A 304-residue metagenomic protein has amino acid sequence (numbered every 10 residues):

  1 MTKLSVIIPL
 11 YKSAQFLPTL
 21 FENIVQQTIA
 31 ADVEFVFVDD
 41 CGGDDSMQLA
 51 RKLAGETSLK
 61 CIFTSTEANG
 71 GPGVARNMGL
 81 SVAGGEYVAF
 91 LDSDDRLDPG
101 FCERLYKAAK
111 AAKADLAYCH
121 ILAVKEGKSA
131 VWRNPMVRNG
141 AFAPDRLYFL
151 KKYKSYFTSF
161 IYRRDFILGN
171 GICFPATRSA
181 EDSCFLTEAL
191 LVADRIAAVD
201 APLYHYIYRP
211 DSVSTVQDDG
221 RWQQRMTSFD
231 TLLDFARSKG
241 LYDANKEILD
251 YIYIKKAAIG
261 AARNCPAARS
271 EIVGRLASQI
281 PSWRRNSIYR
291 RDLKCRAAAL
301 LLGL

Functional and structural regions predicted by a protein language model:
S13-Q26: Short, well-formed alpha-helical segments that are part of the catalytic scaffolds of diverse glycosyltransferases
D32-G42, I62-T66, S93: Short beta-strand/loop segment that forms part of the nucleotide-sugar
D39-L49, A68, L97: A conserved acidic beta->alpha catalytic loop
T66-A83: Glycine-rich, basic loop-to-helix element that forms the pyrophosphate-binding segment of sugar-nucleotide handling
V88: Short aromatic/hydrophobic "clamp" motif used to bind/position activated sugar donors
S93-A197, I207-G220: Donor-binding/catalytic cores of nucleotide-activated saccharide and glycerol-phosphate transferases/polymerases
A111, A262-L304: Membrane-interface aromatic/basic loop that binds lipid-linked glycans or pyrophosphate carriers, typified by
L203-P210, V216-D243, P266-W283: Catalytic core of nucleotide-sugar-dependent glycosyltransferases
